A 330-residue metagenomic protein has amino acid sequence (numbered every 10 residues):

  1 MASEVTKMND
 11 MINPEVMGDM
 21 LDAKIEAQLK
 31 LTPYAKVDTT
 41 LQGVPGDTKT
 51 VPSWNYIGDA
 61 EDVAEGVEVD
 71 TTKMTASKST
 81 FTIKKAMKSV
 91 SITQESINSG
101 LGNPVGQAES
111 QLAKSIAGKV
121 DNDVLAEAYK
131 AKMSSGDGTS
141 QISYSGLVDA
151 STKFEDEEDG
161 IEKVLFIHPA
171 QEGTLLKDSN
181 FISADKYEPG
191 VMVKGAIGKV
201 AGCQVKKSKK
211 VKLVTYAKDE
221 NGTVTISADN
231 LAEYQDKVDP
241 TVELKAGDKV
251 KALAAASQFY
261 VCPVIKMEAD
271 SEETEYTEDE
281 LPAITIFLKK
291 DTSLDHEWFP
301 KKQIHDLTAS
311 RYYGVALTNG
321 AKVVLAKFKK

Functional and structural regions predicted by a protein language model:
A2-Y34, Q42-P45, S77-I83, D178-K330: Sequence/fold signature of self-assembling virion shell proteins
A27-K36, W54-Y56, N103-Q111, A269-E272: Short N-terminal helix-initiation segments at or just after the protein's N-terminus
P45-K78: N-terminal low-complexity, intrinsically disordered segments
V51, T75-D137, E155, D159-L165 (+2 more regions): Long, contiguous amphipathic alpha-helices that act as assembly "spine/axial" helices in icosahedral shell and virion
S53, P169, K207: Flexible glycine-/small-residue-rich
G58-D62, T174, V214-T215: Short, solvent-exposed loop/turn elements at domain surfaces
K130-C203: Extended, solvent-exposed, turn-rich assembly/linker loops in the middle of proteins
